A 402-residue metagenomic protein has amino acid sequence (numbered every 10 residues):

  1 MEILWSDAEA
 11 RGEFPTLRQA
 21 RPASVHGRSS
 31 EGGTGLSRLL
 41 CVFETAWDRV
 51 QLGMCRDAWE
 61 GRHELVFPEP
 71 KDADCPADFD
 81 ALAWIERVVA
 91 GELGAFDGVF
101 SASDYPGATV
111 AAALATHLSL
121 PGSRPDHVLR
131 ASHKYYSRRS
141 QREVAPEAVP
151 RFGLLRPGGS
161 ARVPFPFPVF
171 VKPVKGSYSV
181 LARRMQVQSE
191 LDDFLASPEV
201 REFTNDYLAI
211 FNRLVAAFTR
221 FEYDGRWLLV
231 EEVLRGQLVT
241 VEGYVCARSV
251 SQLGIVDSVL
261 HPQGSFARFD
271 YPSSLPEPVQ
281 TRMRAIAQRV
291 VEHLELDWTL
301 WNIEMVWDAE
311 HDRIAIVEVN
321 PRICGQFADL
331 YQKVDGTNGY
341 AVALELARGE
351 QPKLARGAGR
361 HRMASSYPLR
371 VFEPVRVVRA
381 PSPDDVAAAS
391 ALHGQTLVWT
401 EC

Functional and structural regions predicted by a protein language model:
M1-H127, G349-Q351, H361, V371 (+1 more regions): ATP-binding N-terminal substructure of ATP-dependent carboxylate-amine bond-forming enzymes
G12, L344-C402: Peripheral (often C-terminal) accessory segments that flank ATP-dependent C-N-forming ligase machineries
T116-R184, E199-F218: A conserved helix-loop-beta module that forms one wall/lid of the active-site cleft in ATP-utilizing catalytic domains
A148-P150, Q188-L234, F266-A267, R289-H293: Conserved ATP-binding module of the ATP-grasp superfamily
G176-S179, L260, G264, N320-D335: Glycine-rich phosphate/pyrophosphate-binding beta-alpha loops
R183, D193-L195, L228-E232, L238-V259 (+3 more regions): Beta-strand scaffold of nucleotide-dependent catalytic cores
Y223-W227, A267-H311, A347, G357-H361: A long amphipathic alpha-helix within ATP-dependent nucleotide-binding catalytic cores
G243, V250, G254, Q288-A328 (+2 more regions): Conserved metal-phosphate-binding beta-hairpin within the catalytic cores of diverse ATP-dependent phosphoryl-transfer
